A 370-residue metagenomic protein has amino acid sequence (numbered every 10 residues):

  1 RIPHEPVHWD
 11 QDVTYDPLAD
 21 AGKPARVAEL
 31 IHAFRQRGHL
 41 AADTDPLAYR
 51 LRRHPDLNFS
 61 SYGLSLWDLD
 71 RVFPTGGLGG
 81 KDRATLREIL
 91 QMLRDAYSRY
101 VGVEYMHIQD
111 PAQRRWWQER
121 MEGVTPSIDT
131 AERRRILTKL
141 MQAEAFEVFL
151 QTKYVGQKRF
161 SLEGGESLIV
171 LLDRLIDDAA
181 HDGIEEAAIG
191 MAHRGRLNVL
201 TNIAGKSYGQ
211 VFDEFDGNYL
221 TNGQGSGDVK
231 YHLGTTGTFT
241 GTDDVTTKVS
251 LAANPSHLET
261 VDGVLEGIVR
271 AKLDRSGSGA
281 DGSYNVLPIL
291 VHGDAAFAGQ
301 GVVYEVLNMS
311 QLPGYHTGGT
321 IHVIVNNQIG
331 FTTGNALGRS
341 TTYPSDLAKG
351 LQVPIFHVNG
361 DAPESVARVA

Functional and structural regions predicted by a protein language model:
R1-L168, I184: Extended, charge-enriched "interface" segments that sit outside catalytic cores
I2, I31, I89, I108 (+12 more regions): Weak global preference for isoleucine
G22-E29, A42, A84, E88 (+13 more regions): Generic recognition of stable, solvent-exposed alpha-helical segments in well-folded globular domains
I31-R35, L93-V101, R120-T125, M141-E144 (+9 more regions): Structural signal for hydrophobic packing residues in well-ordered secondary-structure cores of soluble enzyme domains
P46, R50-R53, G63, D68-D70 (+12 more regions): A generic structural micro-environment signature that highlights single residues at secondary-structure boundaries
A145, F149-G209: Active-site pocket-lining segments that scaffold enzyme catalytic pockets across diverse folds
A188-G360: Cofactor-binding active-site loop characterized by glycine-rich and histidine/acidic residues
